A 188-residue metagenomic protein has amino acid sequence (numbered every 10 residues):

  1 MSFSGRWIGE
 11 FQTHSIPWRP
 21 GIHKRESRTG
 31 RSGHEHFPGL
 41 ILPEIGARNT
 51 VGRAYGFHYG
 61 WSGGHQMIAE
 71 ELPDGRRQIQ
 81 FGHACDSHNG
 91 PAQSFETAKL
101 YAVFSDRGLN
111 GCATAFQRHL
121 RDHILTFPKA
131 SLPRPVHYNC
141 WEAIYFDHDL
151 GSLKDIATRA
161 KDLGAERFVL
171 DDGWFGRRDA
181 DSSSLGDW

Functional and structural regions predicted by a protein language model:
M1-L120: N-terminal accessory beta-strand-rich subdomains and adjacent acidic, glycine-rich linkers that precede catalytic cores
E26, D122-I124, K154, W174: Residue-level detector of functional hotspots within protein domains
I79, L125, C140-A143: A general structural-boundary detector
L120-A130: Long, charged amphipathic helices and adjacent flexible linkers at domain junctions
S131-W188: Aromatic-lined carbohydrate-binding/catalytic grooves of carbohydrate-active enzymes
